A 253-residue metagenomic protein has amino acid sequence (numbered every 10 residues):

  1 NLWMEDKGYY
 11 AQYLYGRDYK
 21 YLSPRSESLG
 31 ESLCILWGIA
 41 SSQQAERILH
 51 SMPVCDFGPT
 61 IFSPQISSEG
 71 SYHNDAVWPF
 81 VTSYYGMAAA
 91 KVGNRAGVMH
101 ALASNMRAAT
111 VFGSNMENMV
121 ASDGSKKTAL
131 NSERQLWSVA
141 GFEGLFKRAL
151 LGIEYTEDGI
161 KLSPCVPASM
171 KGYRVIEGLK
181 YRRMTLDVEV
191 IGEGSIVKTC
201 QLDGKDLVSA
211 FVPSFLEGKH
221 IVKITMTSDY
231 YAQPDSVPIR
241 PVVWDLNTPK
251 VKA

Functional and structural regions predicted by a protein language model:
N1-P79, M106, T110-S125, K219 (+1 more regions): Extended glycan-interaction surfaces of carbohydrate-active proteins
C55, Y84-K250: Non-catalytic C-terminal accessory modules of carbohydrate-active enzymes
